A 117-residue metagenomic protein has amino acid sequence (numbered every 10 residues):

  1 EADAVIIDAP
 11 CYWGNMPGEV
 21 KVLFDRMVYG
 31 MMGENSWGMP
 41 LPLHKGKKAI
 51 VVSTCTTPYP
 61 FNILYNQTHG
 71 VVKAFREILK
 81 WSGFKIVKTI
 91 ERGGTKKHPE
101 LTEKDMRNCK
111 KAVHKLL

Functional and structural regions predicted by a protein language model:
E1-R76: Helix-loop-strand module that forms the ligand-binding subsite of alpha/beta enzymes
Y65, H69-L117: Glycine-rich phosphate/pyrophosphate-binding loop and the adjoining helix
